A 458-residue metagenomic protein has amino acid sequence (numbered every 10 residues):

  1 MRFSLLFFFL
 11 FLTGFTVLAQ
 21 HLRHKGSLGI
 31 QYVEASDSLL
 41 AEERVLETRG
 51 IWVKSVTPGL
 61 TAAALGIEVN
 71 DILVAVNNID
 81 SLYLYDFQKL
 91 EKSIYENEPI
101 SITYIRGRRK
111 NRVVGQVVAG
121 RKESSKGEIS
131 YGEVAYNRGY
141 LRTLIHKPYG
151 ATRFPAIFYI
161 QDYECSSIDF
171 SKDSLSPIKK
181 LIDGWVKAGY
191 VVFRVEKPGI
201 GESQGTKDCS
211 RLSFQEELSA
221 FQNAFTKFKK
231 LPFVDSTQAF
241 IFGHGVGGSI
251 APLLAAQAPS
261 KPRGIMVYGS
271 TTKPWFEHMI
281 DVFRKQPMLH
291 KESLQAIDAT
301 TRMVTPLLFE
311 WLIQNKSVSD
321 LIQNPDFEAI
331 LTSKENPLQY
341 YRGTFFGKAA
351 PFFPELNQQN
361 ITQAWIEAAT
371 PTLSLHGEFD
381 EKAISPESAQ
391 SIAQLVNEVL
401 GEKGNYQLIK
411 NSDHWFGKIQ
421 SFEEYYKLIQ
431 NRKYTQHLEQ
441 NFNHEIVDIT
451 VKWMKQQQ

Functional and structural regions predicted by a protein language model:
Q20-I51, S55-T57, S93: PDZ/PDZ-like peptide-tail recognition elements
L22-G26, V74, K89-E128: PDZ-domain C-terminal substructure recognizer with occasional recognition of PDZ-binding tails
A62-Y85: Conserved PDZ fold ligand-binding element
V118-T152: N-terminal cap/lid segment of alpha/beta-hydrolase-fold proteins
R153-E164: Short beta-strand element of the alpha/beta-hydrolase
S210-P232: Alpha/beta-hydrolase active-site loop
M266-A364: Accessory cap/linker subdomain of secreted extracellular hydrolases
A368, S374-G377: Short beta-strand/loop motif that positions the catalytic acidic residue of the alpha/beta-hydrolase fold
